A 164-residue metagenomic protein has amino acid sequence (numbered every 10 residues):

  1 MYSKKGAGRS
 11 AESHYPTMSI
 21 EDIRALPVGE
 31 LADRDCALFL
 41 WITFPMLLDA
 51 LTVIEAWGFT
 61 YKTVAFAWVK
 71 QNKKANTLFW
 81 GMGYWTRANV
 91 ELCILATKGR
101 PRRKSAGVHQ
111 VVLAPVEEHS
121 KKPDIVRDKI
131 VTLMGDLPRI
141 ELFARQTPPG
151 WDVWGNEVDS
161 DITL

Functional and structural regions predicted by a protein language model:
M1-L164: Class I S-adenosyl-L-methionine-dependent methyltransferase catalytic core
